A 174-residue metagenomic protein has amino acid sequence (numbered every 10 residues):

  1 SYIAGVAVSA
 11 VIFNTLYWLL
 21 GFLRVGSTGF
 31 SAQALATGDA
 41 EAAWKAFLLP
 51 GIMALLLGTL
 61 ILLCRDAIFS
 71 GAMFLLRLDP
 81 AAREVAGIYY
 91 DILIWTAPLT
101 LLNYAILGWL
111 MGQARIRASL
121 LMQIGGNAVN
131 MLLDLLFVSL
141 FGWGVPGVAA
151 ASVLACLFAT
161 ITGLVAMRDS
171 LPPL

Functional and structural regions predicted by a protein language model:
S1-Y2, L76: Membrane-interface helix caps of multi-pass secondary transporters
I3-I61, N103-S119: Small-residue-rich hydrophobic transmembrane alpha-helices
L16-L20, L60, I94, P98-L99 (+2 more regions): Residue-level hotspots within pore-lining transmembrane alpha-helices of multi-pass secondary transporters
W18, N130-L135, A159-L164: Hydrophobic transmembrane alpha-helices of multi-pass small-molecule transporters
V25, D66-A67, Y104-A105, N130-L132: A generic alpha-helix surface/boundary motif
S31-P98, L140-L174: Short alpha-helical transmembrane segments in multi-pass integral membrane proteins
E41, A54, W109-L135, P146 (+1 more regions): Alpha-helical transmembrane segments of multi-pass membrane transporters/permeases
